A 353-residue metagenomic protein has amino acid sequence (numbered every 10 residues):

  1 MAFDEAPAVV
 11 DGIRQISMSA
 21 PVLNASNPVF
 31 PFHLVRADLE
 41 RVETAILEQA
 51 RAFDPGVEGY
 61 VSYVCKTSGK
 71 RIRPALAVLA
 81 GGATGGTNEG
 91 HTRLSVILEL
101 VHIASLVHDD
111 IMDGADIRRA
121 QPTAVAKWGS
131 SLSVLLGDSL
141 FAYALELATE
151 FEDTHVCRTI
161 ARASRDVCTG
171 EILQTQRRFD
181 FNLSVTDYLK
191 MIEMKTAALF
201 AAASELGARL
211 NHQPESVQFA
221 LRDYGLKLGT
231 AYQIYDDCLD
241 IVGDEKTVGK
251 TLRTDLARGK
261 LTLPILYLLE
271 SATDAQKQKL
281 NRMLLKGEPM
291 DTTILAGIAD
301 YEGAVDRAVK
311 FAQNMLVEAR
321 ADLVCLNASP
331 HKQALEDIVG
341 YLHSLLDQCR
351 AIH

Functional and structural regions predicted by a protein language model:
M1-H353: All-alpha prenyltransferase/terpene-synthase fold signal
